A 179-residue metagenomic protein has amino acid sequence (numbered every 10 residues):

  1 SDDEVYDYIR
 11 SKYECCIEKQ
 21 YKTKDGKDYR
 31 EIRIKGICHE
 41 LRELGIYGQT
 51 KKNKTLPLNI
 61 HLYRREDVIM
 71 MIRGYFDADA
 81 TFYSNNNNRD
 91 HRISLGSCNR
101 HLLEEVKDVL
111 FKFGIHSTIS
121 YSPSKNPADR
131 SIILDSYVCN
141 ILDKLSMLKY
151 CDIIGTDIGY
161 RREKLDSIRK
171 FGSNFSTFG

Functional and structural regions predicted by a protein language model:
S1-G179: Internal intein/HINT superfamily modules and their associated LAGLIDADG
